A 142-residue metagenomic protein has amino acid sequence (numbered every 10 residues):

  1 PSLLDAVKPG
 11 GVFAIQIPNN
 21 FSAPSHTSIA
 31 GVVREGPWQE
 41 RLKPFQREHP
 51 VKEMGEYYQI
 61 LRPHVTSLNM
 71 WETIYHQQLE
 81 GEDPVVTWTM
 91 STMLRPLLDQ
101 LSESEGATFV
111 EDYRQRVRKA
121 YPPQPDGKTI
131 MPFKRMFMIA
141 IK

Functional and structural regions predicted by a protein language model:
P1: Class I SAM-dependent methyltransferase SAM/SAH-binding core
L4, K8-E80: Conserved catalytic/acceptor-binding region of the Class I
F45-K142: Conserved Class I S-adenosyl-L-methionine
